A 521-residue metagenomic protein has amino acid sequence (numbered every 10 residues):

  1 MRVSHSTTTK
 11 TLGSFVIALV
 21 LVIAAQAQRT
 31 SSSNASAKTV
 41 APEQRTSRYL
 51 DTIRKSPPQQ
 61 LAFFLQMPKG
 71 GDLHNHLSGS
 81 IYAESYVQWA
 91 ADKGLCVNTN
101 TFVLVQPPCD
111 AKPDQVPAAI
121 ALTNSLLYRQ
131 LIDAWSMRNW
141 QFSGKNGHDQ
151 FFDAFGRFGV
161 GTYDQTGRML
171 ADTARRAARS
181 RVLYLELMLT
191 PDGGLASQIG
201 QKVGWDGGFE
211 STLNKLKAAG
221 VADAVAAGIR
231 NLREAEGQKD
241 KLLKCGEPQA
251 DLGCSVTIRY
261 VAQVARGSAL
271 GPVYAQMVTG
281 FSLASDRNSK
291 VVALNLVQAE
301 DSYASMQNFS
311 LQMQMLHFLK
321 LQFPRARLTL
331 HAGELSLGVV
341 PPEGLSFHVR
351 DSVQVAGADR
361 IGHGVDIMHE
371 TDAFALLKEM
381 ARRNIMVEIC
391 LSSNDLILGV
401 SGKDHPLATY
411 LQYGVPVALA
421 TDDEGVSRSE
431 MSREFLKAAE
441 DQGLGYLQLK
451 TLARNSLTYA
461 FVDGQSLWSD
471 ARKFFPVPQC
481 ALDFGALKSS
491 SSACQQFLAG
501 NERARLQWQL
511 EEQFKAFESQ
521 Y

Functional and structural regions predicted by a protein language model:
M1-T9: N-terminal secretory signal peptides that target proteins for export/translocation
T8-L12, S31: N-terminal compositionally biased, intrinsically disordered segments and leader/signal-like regions
G13-V22: Bacterial N-terminal signal peptides
A24-Q28: Polybasic, low-complexity, intrinsically disordered segments
R29-Y521: Metal-cofactor-binding active-site regions of metalloenzymes
